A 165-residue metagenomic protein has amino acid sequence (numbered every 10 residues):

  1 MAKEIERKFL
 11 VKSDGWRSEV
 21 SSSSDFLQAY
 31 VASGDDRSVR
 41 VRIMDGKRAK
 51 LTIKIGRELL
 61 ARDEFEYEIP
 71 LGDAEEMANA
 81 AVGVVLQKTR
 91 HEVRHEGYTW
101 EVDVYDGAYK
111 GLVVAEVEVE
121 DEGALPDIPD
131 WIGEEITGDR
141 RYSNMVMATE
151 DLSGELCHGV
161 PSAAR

Functional and structural regions predicted by a protein language model:
M1-R165: Phosphate-end processing signature that detects enzymes handling 5′-triphosphorylated RNA and polyphosphate
